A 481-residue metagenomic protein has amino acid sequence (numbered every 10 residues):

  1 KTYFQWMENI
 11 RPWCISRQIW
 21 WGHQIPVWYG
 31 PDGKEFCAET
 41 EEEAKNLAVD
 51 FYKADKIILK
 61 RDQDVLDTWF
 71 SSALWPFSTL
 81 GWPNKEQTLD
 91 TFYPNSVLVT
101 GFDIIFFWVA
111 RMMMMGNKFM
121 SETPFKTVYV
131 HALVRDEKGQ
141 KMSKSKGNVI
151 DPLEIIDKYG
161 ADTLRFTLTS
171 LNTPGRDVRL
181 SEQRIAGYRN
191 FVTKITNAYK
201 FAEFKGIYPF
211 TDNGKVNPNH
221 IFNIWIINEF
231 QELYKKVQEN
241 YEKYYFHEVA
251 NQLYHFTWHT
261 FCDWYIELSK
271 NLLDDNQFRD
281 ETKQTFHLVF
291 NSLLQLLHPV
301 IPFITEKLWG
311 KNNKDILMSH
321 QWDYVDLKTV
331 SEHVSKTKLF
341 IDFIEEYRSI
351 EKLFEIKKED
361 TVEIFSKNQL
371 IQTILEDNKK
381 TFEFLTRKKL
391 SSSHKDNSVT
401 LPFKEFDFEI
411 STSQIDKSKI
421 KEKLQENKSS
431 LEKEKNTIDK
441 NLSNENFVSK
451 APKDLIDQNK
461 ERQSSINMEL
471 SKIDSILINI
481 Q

Functional and structural regions predicted by a protein language model:
K1-Y208, I226-L273, Q284-Q295: Structured secondary-structure scaffolds
I25-G33, Y129-V134, S181-Y188, T211-H220 (+5 more regions): A glycine-rich phosphate-binding loop feature that marks nucleotide/adenosyl-phosphate handling sites
L153-I156, K215-I226, T329-H333, K419-K428: A ubiquitous short alpha-helical element
A186, K311-Q481: C-terminal low-complexity, glycine/proline- and small-hydrophobic-enriched intrinsically disordered tails that act as
A198-F201, K205, K236, N240 (+8 more regions): Amphipathic, soluble alpha-helical interaction motifs
N251-L253, D280, Q284, K453-E461: Short, charged, amphipathic alpha-helical segments
D274-R279: Outer-membrane beta-barrel domain signature, especially the mid-to-C-terminal portions of large Gram-negative OMP
